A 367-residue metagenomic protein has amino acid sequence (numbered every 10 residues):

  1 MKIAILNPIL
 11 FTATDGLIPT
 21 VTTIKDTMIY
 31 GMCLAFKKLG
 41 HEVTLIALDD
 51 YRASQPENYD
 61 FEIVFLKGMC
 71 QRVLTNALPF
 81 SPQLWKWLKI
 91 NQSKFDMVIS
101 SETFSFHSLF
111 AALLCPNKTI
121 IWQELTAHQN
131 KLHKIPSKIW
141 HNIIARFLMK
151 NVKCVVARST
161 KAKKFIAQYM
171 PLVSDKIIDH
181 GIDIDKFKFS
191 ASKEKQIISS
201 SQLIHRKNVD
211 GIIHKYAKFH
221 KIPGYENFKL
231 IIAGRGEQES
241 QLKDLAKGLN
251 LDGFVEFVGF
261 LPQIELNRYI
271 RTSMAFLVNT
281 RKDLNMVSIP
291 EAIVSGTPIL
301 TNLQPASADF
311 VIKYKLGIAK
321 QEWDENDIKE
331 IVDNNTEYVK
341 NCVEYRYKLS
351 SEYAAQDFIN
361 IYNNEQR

Functional and structural regions predicted by a protein language model:
M1-Y51: N-terminal subdomain of nucleotide-sugar transferases
Y30-M32, S137-V155, Y169: Membrane-proximal helix-turn-helix segments that form the acceptor-binding/catalytic region of lipid-linked
V156, A191-K218, I231: Conserved donor-binding/catalytic core segment of Leloir-type glycosyltransferases
K161, G181: Carbohydrate-associated surface elements
R206, A308-E330: Change "using UDP/GDP/dTDP sugars" to "using nucleotide sugars
Q241-L261: Nucleotide-activated donor-binding/catalytic signature segment of Leloir-type glycosyltransferases, i.e., the conserved
T280-R281: Aromatic "clamp/platform" in nucleotide-sugar-dependent glycosyltransferases that forms part of the donor/acceptor
P298-T301: Short hydrophobic beta-strand element within catalytic cores of glycosyltransferases and related nucleotide-activated
